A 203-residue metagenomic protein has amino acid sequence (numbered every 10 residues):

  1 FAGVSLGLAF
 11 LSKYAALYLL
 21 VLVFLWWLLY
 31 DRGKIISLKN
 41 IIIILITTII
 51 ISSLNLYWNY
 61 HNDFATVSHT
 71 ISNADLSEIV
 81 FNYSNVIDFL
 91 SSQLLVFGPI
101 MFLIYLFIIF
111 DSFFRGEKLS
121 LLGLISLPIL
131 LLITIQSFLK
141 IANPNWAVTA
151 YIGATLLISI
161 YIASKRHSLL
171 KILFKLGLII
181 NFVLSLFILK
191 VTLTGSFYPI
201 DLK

Functional and structural regions predicted by a protein language model:
F1, L29-K39, I109-G116, I158-L176: Membrane-interface junctions at the ends of membrane-embedded or membrane-associated helices
G3-G7: Helical-face signature of the major facilitator-like transporter fold
L8, L19-L119, I125, I129-S137: Transmembrane-lumen/periplasm boundary regions of multi-pass, lipid-linked membrane glycan transferases
F10, I125-N143, I160, F187-T194: Transmembrane-helix signature of polytopic, lipid-linked glycan biosynthesis machinery
K13: Helical H-box/DHp helix segment flanking the catalytic phospho-acceptor histidine in two-component systems
I46, S164-Y198: Signature aromatic-anchored transmembrane alpha helix within multi-pass, membrane-resident enzymes that catalyze glycan
V96-L103, K140-L169, L173, G177: Hydrophobic/aromatic-rich transmembrane helices and adjacent perimembrane loops
L202-K203: Short extracytoplasmic/periplasmic juxtamembrane "stem" segments immediately C-terminal to an N-terminal membrane anchor
